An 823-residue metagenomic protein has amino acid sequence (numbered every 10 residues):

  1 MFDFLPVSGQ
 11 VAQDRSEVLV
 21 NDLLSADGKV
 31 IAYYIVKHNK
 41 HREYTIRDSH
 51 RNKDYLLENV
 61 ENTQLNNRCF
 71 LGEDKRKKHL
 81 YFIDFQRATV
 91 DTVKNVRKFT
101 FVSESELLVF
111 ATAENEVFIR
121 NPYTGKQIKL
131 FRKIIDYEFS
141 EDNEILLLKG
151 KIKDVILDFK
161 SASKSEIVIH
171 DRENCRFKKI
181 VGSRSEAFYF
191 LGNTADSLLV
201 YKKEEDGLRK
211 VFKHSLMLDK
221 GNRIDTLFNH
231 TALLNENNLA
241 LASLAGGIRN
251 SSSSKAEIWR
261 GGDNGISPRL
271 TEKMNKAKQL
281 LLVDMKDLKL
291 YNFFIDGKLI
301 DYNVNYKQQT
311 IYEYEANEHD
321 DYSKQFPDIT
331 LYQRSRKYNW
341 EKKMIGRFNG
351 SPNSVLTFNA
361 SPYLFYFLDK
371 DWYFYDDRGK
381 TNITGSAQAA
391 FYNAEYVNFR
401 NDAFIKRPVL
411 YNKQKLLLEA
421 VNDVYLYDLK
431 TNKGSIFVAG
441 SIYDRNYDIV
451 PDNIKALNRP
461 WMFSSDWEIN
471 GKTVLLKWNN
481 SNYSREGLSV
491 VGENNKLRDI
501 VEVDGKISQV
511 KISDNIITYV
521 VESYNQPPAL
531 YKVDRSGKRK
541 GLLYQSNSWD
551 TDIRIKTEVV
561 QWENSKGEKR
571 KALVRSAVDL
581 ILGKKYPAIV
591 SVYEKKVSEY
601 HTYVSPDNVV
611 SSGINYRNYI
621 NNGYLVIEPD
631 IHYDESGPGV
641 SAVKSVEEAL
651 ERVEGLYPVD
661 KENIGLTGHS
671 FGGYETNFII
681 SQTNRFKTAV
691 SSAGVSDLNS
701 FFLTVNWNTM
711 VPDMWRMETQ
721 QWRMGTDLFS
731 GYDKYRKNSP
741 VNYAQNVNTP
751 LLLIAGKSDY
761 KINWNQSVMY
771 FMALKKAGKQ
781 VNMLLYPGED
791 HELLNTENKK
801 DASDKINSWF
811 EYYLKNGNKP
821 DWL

Functional and structural regions predicted by a protein language model:
M1-Q13, V20, V695, K757: Bacterial Sec-dependent N-terminal signal peptides
S16-V30, D54-E73, T92-V109, F131-K151 (+13 more regions): Conserved beta-propeller blade repeats
K37-H41, D74-K77, T112-N115, I156-S165 (+7 more regions): Short, solvent-exposed loop/turn segments at conserved positions within beta-propeller repeat blades
K153-E166, D219, H230-A232, A242-L290 (+6 more regions): Predominantly five- to eight-bladed beta-propeller fold
S165-R172, F212-M217, A277-M285, P327-Y338 (+2 more regions): Beta-propeller blade signature
K278-Q279, N446-E468, K477-S489, N495-L580 (+2 more regions): Non-catalytic accessory segments flanking enzyme active sites
K584-K595: Short beta-strand element of the alpha/beta-hydrolase
V609-L823: Active-site-proximal cap/loop segments of hydrolase catalytic domains
